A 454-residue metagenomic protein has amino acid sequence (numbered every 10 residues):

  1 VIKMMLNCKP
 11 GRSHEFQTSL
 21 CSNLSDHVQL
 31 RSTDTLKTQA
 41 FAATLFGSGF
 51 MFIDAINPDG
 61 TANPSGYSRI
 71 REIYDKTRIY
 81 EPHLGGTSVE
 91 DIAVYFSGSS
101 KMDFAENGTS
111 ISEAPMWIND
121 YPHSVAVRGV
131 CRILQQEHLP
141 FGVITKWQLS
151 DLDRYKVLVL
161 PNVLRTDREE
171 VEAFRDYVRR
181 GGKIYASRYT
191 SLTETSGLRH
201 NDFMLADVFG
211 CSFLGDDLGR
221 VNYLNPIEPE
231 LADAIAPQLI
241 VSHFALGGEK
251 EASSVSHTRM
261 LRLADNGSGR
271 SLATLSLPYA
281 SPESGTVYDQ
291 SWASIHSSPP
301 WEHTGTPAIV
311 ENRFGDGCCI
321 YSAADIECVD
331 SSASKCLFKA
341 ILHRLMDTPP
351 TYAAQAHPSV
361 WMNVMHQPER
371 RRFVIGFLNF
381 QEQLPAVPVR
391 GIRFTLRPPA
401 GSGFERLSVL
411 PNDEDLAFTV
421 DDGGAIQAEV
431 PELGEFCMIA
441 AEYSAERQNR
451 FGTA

Functional and structural regions predicted by a protein language model:
V1-A454: Carbohydrate-binding surfaces of carbohydrate-active enzymes
